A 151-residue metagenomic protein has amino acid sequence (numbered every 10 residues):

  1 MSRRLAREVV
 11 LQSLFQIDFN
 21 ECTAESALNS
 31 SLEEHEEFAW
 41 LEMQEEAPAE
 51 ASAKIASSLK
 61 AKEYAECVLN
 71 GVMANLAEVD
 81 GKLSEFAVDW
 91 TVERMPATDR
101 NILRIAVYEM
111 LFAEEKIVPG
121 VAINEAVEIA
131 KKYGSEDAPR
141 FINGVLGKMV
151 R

Functional and structural regions predicted by a protein language model:
M1-P139, N143-R151: N-terminal interaction/assembly modules
